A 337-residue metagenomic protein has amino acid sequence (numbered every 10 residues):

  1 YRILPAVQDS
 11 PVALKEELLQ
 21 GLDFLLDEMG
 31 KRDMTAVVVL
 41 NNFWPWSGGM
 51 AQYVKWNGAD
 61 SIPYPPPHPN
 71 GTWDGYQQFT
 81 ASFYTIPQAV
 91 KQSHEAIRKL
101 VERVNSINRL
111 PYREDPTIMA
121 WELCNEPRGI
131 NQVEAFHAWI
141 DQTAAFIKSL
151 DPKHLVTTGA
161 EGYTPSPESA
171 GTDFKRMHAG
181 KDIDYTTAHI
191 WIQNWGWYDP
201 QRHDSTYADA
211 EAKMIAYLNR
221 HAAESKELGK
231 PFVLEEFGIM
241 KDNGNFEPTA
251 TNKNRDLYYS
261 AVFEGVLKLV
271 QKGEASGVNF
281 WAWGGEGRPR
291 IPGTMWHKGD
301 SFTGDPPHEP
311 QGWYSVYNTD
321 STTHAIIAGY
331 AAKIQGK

Functional and structural regions predicted by a protein language model:
Y1-W197, T206-P231, F237-G336: Active-site mouth of glycoside hydrolases
